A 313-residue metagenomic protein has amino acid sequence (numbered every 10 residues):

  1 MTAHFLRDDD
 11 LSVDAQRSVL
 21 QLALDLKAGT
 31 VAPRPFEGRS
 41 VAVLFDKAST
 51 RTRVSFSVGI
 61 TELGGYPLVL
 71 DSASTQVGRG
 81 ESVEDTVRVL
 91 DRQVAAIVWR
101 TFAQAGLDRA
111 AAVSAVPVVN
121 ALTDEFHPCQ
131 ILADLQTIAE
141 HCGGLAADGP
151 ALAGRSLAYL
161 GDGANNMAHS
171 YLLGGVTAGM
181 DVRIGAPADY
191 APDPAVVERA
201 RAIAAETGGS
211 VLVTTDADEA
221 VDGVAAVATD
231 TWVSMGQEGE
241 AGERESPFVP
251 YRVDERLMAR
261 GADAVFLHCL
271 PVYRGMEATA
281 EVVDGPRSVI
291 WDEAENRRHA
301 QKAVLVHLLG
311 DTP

Functional and structural regions predicted by a protein language model:
M1-V54, V58, F126: Positively charged, low-complexity intrinsically disordered leader regions
S40-V41, F45-Q93: Active-site cofactor/substrate anionic-group-binding motifs, chiefly glycine- and Lys/Arg-rich phosphate-binding loops
D46-V58, G143-T229: Glycine-rich phosphate/diphosphate-binding loop of Rossmann-like nucleotide-binding domains
A95-G174, H268: Anion-binding alpha/beta catalytic cores of soluble intermediary-metabolism enzymes, centered on
A151-L152, V176, E255-D263, G285: Short, conserved loop/helix-junction motifs that constitute active-site signature segments in enzyme catalytic cores
R201-E281: Rossmann-like adenosine-cofactor binding region
D263-A264, C269-P313: Adenosine-phosphate binding glycine-rich loop
